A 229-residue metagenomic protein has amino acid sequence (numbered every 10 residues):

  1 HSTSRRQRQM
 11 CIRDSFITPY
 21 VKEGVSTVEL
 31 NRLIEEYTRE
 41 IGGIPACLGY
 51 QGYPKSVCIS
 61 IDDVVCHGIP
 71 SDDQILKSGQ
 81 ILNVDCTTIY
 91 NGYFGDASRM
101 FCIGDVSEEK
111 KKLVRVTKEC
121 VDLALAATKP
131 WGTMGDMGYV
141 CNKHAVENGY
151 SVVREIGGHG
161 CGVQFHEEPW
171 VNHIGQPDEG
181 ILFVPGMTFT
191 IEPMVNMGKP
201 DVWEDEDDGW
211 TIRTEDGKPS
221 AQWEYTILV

Functional and structural regions predicted by a protein language model:
H1-R8, I12: Single conserved hydrophobic/aromatic residue that forms the stacking wall/gate of nucleotide- or nucleobase-binding
R6, L113-D122: Residues forming anionic-ligand binding surfaces in small-molecule and nucleic-acid pockets of primarily soluble enzymes
R13-S78, A127-H166, I181-M187, G198-E204: Active-site cores enriched in adjacent His and Asp/Glu residues with nearby glycine-rich loops that coordinate divalent
E40, I81, G92-M100: Active-site microenvironments in enzyme catalytic cores
P45-Y50, C86-A97, K111-R115: Short, flexible active-site-proximal loops enriched in glycine and acidic residues
I61-Y93, E168-V229: Acidic/histidine-enriched ion/cofactor-binding microenvironments in catalytic or ligand-binding pockets
K77, I89, C102-L113: Acidic, low-complexity central loop/insert segments
R99-I103, A126, I227: Generic detection of short hydrophobic beta-strand segments and adjacent strand-loop junctions
